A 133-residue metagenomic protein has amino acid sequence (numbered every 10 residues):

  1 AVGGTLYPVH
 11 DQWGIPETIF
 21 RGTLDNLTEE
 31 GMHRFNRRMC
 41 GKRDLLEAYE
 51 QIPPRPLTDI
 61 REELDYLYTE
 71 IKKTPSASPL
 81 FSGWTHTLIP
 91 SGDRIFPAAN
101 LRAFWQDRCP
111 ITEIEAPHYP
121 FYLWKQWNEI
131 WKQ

Functional and structural regions predicted by a protein language model:
A1-N26, W124: Flexible "cap/lid" loop of the alpha/beta hydrolase fold
T5-P8, G41, S91: Short, flexible active-site-adjacent loop segments at beta-strand->alpha-helix junctions, enriched in small/polar
P16, Q106-E115: Active-site regions of enzymes building and remodeling cell-envelope glycoconjugates
E29-I71: Conserved alpha/beta-hydrolase catalytic His-Asp/Glu region
L80-F81, H86-I89, D93: Short beta-strand/loop motif that positions the catalytic acidic residue of the alpha/beta-hydrolase fold
R94-N100: Conserved alpha/beta-hydrolase "acid-adjacent" motif
I95, I111-W131: Catalytic histidine-centered segment of alpha/beta-hydrolase-like enzymes
N100-A103, Q126-W127: A short acidic, amphipathic alpha-helical/loop segment
